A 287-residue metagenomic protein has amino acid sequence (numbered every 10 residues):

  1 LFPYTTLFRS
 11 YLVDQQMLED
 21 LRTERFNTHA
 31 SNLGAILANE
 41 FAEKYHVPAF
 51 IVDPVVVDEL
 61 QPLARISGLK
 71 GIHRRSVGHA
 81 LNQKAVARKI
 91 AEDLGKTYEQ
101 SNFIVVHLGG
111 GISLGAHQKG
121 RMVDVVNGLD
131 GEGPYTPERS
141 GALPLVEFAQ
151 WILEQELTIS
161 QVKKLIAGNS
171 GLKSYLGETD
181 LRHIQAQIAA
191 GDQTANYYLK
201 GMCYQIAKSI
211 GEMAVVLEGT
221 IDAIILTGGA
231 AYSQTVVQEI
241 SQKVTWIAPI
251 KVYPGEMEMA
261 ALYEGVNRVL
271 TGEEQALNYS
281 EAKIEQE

Functional and structural regions predicted by a protein language model:
L1, F50-D53, I104-G109, H117 (+1 more regions): Short beta-strand segments
F2-L7: Short, small-residue-biased leader/transition segments that mark boundaries at the very start of proteins
F8-R9, L60-R65, G115-K119, N127-G128 (+1 more regions): Short acidic, glycine/serine/threonine-rich loops at helix termini
R9-S10, Q15-A85: Gly/Ser/Thr-rich active-site cleft segment
A35-N39, I51, I66, G71-N102 (+4 more regions): Glycine-rich phosphate-binding loop plus the immediately following alpha-helix
K164-E218: Adenine-nucleotide phosphate-binding core of ATP-dependent small-molecule kinases
I221-I240: Glycine-rich phosphate-binding loops at beta-strand->alpha-helix junctions
A231-Y232, Q238, K251-E287: Glycine-rich phosphate-binding/hydrolytic loop that grips phosphoryl groups
